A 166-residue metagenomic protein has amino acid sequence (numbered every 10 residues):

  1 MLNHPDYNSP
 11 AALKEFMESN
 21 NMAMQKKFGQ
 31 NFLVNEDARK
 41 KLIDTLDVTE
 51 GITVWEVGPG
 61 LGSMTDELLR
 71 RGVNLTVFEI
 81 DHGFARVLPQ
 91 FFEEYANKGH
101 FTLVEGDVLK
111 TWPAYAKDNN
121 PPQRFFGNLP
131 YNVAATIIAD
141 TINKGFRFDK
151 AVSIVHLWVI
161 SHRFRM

Functional and structural regions predicted by a protein language model:
M1-M166: Catalytic cores of RNA-modifying enzymes
